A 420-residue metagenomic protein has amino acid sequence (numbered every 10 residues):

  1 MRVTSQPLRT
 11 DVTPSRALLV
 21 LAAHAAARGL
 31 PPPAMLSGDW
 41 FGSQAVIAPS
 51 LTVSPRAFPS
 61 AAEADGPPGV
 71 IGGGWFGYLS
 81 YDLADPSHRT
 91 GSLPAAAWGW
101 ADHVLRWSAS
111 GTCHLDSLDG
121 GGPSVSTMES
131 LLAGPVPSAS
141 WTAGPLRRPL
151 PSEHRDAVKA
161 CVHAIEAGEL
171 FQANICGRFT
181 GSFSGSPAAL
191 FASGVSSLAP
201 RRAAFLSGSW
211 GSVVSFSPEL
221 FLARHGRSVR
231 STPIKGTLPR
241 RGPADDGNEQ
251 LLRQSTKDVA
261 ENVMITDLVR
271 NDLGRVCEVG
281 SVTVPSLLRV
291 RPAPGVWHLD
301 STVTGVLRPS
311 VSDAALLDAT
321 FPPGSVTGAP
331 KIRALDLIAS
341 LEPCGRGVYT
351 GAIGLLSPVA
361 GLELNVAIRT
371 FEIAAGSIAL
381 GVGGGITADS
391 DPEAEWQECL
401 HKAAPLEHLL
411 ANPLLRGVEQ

Functional and structural regions predicted by a protein language model:
M1-Q420: Extended alpha-helical targeting/anchoring segments, especially N-terminal organellar/secretory targeting helices
